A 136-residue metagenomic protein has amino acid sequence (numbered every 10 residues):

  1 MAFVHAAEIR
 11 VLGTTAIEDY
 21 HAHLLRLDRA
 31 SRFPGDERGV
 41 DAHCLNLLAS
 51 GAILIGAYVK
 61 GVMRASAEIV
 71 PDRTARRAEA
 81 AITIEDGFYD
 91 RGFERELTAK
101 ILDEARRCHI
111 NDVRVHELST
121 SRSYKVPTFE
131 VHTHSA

Functional and structural regions predicted by a protein language model:
A6-Y20: A short beta-loop-alpha structural element at the N-terminal edge of CoA-dependent acyl/N-acetyltransferase catalytic
R32-L54, Y58-V59: Active-site rim helix/loop that mediates acceptor-substrate recognition in acyltransferases
G56, G61-P71, R77-E79: Conserved beta-strand in the GNAT
R77, A105-L118: Conserved GNAT acetyl-CoA-binding A-motif
E79-D90: A short, internal acetyl-CoA/4′-phosphopantetheine-binding micro-motif in the GNAT/acyltransferase core
D90-R107: Conserved acetyl-CoA-binding loop-helix of GNAT-fold acetyltransferases
H116-L118, P127-A136: Conserved catalytic-core motifs of GNAT/GCN5-like acyltransferases
